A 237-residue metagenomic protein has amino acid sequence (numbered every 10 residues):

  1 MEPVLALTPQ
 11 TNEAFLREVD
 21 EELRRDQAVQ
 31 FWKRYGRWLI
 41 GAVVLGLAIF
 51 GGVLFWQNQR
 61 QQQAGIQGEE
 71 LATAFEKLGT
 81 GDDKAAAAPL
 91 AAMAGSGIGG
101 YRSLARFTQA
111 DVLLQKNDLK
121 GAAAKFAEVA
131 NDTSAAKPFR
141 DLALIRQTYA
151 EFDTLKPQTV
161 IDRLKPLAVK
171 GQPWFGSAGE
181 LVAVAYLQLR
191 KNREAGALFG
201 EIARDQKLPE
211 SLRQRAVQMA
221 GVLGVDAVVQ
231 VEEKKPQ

Functional and structural regions predicted by a protein language model:
E2-A42: N-terminal positive-inside, membrane-proximal cytosolic segments immediately preceding the first
E13, E22, D26-V29, G68 (+3 more regions): Alpha-helical membrane and juxtamembrane elements of multi-pass inner-membrane transport and channel proteins
E22, D26, Q61, T80 (+3 more regions): Residues at alpha-helix boundaries and the short loops/turns that link adjacent helices
Q27, R34, A85-M93, V129 (+1 more regions): Amphipathic alpha-helices of TPR/Sel1-like and other helical repeat/solenoid scaffolds
R34-Q59: Single-pass alpha-helical transmembrane signal-anchor segments
W56-R60, T73-F75, Q109-D111, A183-A185: A ubiquitous short alpha-helical element
A64-L104: Short extracytoplasmic
G100-Q237: Soluble extracytoplasmic domains of inner/organellar membrane proteins
